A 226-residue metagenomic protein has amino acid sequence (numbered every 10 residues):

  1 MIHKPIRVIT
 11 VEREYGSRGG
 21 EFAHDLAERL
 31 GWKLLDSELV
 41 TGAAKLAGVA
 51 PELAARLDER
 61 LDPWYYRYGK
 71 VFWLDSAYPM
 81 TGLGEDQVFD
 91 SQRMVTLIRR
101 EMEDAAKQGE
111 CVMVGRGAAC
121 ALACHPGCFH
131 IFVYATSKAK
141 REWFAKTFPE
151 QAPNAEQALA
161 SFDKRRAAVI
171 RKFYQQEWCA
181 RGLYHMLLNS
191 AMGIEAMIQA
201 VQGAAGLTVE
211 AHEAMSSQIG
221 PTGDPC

Functional and structural regions predicted by a protein language model:
K4-I9, G109: Pre-Walker A (Motif I) flank of P-loop NTPase domains
V11-L26: Glycine-rich phosphate-binding P-loop
K33-A44: Short beta-strand-centered segment that lines the nucleotide-binding/catalytic pocket of NTP-utilizing
A44-E110: ATP-dependent small-molecule kinase phosphotransfer cores that center on conserved nucleotide phosphate-binding segments
E59-K70, L74-A77, Q151-E195: Small-molecule kinase domains that catalyze NTP-dependent phosphoryl transfer to phosphate-bearing small molecules
R99-E103, K172-C226: NTP-dependent small-molecule kinase module
A105, G117-C124, A145: RNA pseudouridine synthases
C124-T147, A152-F162: Conserved phosphate-donor/acceptor-positioning beta-strand/loop module used by diverse small-molecule
